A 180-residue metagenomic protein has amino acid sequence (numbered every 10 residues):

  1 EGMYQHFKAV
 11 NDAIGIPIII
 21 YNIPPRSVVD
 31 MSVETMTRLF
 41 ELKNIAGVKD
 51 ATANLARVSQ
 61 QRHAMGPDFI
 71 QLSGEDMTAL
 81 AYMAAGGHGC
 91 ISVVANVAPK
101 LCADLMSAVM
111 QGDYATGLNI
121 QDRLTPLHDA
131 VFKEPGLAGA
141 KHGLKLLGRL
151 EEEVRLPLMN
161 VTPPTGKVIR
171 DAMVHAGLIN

Functional and structural regions predicted by a protein language model:
E1, M110-D113, V154-L156: Glycine-rich tight-turn/loop motif centered on a GG-T
E1-D30, I179: Active-site beta->alpha loop and helix N-cap motifs at the rims of alpha/beta catalytic domains
Y4, D76, L137: Glycine-rich phosphate-binding loop at the start of an alpha helix
A9-A13, R26-F132: Catalytic alpha/beta core domains of metabolic enzymes, predominantly
N22-I23, N44-I45, R155-L156: Glycine-rich phosphate-binding "P-loop"
M83-G87, T125-L158: Conserved short secondary-structure transition element at the edge of the structured enzyme core that lines
R149-N180: Flexible C-terminal active-site loop/helix
